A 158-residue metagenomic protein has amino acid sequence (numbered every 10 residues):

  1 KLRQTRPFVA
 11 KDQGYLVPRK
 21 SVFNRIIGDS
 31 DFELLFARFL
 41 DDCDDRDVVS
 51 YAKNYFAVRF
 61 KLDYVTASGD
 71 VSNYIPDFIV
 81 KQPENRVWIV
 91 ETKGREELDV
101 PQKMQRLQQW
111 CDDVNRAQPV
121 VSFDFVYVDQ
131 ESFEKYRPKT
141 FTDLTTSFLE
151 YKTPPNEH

Functional and structural regions predicted by a protein language model:
K1-H158: Electrostatic, structured charged patches in enzyme active sites and in nucleic-acid/phosphate-binding
